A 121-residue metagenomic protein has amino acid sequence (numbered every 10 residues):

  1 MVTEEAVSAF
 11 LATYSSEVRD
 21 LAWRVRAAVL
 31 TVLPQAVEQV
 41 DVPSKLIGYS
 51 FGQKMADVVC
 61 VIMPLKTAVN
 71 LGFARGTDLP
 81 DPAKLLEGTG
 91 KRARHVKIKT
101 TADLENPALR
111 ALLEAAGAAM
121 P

Functional and structural regions predicted by a protein language model:
M1-P121: Charge-dense, helix-prone N-terminal extensions
